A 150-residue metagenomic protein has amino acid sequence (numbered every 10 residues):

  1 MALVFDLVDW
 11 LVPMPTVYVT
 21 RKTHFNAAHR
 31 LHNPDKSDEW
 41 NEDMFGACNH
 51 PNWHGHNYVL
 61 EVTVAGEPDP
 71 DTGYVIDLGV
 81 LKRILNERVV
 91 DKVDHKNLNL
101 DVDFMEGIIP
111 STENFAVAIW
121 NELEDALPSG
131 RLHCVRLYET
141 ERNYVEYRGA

Functional and structural regions predicted by a protein language model:
L3-A150: Charge-rich, low-complexity N-terminal segments
